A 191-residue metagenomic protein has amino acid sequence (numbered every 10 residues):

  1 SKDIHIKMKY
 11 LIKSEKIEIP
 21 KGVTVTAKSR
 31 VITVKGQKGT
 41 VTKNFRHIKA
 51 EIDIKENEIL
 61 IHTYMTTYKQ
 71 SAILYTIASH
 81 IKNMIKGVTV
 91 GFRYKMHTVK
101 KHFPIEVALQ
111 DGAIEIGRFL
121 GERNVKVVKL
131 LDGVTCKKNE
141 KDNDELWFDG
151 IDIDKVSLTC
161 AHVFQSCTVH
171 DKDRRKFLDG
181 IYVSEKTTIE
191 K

Functional and structural regions predicted by a protein language model:
K2-K191: Ribosome-associated RNA-binding proteins
